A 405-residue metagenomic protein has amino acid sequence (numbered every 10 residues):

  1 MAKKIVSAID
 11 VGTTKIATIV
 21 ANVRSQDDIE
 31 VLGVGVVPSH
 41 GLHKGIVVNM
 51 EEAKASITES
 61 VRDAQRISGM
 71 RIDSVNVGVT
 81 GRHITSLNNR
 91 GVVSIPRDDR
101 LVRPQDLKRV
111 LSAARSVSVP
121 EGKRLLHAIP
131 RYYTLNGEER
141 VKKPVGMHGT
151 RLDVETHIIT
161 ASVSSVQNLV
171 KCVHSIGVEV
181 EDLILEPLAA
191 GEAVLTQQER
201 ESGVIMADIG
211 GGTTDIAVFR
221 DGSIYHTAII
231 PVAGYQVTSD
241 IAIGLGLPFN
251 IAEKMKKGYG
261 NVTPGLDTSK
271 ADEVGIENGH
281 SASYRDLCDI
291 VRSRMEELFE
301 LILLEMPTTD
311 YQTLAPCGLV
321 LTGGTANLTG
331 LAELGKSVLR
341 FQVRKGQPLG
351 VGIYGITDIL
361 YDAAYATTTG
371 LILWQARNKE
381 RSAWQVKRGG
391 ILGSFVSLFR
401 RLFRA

Functional and structural regions predicted by a protein language model:
M1-K15, I19-M206, S223-Y225, G234 (+6 more regions): Nucleotide/phosphate-binding catalytic cleft detector across ATP-hydrolyzing and phosphate-transferring enzymes
D10, H174, D208, E297 (+3 more regions): Extended, folded domain segments that form the structural surfaces/walls around functional sites
A193, C317-G324: A short beta-alpha structural unit
T213, I302, L314-G318, R340 (+1 more regions): Active-site lining segments that contact anionic ligands and/or coordinate catalytic metals
D215-A217: A structural feature that tracks compact, well-ordered secondary-structure segments with a strong bias toward
R220: A cytosolic small-molecule/anion-sensing beta-strand core signal
H226, L321, T325-L373: Nucleotide-binding motor/catalytic cores of P-loop/tubulin-like NTPases across gene-expression machines
